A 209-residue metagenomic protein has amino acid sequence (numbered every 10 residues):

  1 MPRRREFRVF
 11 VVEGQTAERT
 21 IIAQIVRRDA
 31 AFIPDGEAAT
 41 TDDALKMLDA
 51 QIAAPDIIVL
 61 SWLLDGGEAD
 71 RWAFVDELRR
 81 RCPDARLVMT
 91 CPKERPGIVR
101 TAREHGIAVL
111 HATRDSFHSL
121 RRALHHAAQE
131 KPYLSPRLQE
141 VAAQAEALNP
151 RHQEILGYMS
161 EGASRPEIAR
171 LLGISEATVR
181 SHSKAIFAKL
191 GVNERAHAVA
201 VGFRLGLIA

Functional and structural regions predicted by a protein language model:
M1-R137: N-terminal regulatory/sensing modules of transcriptional regulators
A50, H126-Q129, E161, V192 (+1 more regions): Charged, alpha-helical scaffolding/interaction elements associated with membrane systems
A73, E154, H197: Active-site phosphate/pyrophosphate-handling residues
R121-H125, Q153, R165, K184: Conserved terminal C-lobe alpha helix of the protein kinase catalytic domain
V141-R180: Helix-turn-helix DNA-binding segment
S164-H197, V201-R204: Recognition helix of helix-turn-helix DNA-binding domains
I208-A209: …primarily DNA-binding HTH/wHTH and HhH modules…
